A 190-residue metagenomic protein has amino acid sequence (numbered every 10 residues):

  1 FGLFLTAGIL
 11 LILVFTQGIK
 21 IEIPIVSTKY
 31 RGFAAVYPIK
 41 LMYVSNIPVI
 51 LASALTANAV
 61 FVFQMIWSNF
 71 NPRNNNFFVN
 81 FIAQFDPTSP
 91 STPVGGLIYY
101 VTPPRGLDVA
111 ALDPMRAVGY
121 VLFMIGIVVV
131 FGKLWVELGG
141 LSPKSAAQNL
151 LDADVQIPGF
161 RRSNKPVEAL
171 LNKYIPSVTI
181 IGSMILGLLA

Functional and structural regions predicted by a protein language model:
F1-A190: Core subunits and conserved enzymes of cellular information-processing and envelope-translocation systems across
